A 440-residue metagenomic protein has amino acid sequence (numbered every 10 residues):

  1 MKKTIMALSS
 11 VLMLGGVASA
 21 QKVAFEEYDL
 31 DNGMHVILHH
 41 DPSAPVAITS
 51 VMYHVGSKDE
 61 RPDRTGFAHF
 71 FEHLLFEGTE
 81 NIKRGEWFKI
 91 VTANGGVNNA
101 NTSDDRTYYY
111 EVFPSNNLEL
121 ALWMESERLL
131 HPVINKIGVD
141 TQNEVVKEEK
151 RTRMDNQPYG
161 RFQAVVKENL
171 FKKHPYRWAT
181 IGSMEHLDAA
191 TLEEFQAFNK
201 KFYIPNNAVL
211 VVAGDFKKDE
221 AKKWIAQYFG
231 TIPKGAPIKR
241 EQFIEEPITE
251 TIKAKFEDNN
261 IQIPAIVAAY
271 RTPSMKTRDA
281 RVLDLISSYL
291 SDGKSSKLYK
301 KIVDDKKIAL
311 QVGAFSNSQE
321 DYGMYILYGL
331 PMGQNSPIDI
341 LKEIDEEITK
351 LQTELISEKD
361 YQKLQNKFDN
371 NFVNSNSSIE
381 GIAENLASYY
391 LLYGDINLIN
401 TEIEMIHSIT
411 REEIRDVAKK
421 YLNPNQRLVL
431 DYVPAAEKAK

Functional and structural regions predicted by a protein language model:
M1-T4: Positively charged n-region of N-terminal signal peptides that target proteins for export
A7-G15: Bacterial N-terminal signal peptides
G16-A20: Sec/Tat signal peptide C-region and signal peptidase I cleavage site
Q21-Y28: Cleaved targeting-peptide boundary
H39, A44-E60, G66-F70, R84-L129 (+6 more regions): M16 family metallopeptidases and their MPP-like homologs
T65-T79: Active-site SXXK
R151, E168, P237-S295: His/Glu-based metal-binding/catalytic segments typifying zinc-dependent metallopeptidases
Q196-Y228, Q426: Non-catalytic, conformational "gating/processing" segments within enzyme and secreted inhibitor domains
